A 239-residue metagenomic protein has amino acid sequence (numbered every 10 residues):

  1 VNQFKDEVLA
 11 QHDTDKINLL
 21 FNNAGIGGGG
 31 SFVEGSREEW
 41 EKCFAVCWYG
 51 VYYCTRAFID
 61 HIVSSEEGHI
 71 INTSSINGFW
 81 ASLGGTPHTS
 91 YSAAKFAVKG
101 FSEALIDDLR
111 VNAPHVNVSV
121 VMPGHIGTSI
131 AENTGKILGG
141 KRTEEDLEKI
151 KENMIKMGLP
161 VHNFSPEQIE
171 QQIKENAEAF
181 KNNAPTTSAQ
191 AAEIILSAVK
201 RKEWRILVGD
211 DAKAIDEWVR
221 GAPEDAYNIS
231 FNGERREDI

Functional and structural regions predicted by a protein language model:
V1-D15: Conserved amphipathic alpha-helix within the SDR
N23-G28: Conserved NAD(P)H cofactor-binding loop of Rossmann-fold oxidoreductase domains
S31-F32, E39-E41: Substrate-binding pocket helix/loop in short-chain dehydrogenase/reductase
T55-R56: A short, exposed helix-loop element centered on a Lys and neighboring polar residues
S75: Residue(s) in the substrate-gating loop at a strand-loop-helix junction that position the organic substrate next
A81, H88-A97, F101: The catalytic Tyr-X3-Lys active-site helix of short-chain dehydrogenase/reductase
V111-I206: SDR active-site lid
